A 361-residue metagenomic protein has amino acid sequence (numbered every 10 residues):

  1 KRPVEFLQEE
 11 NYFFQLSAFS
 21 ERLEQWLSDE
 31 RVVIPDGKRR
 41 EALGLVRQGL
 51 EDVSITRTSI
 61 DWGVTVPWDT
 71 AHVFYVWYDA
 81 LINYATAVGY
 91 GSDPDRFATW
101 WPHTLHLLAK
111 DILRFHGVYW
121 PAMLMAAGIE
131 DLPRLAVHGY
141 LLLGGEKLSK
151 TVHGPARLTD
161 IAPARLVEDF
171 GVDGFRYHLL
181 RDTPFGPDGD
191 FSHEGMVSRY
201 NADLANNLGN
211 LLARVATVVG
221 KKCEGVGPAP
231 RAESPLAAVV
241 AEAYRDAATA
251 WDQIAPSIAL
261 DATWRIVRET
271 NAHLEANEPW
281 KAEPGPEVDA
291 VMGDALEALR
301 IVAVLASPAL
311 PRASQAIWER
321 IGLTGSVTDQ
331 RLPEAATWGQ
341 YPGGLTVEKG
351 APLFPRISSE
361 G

Functional and structural regions predicted by a protein language model:
R2-K221, D261-T263: Structured secondary-structure scaffolds
L23, A42, D246-A247, T270: Generic hydrophobic alpha-helical segments
D69-F74, D111-I112, L166-V167, M196-N207 (+6 more regions): Secondary-structure capping and boundary motifs in well-ordered enzyme cores
A80-N83, N207-V218, V239, D246 (+3 more regions): Alpha-helical scaffold segments in carbohydrate-active enzymes
G139-L141, G195, P230-S234, W318-T324: A glycine-rich phosphate-binding loop feature that marks nucleotide/adenosyl-phosphate handling sites
D188-H193, A241-T249: Short, charged/polar, low-complexity loop and linker segments that flank or interrupt alpha-helical bundles
V218-E233, P256-A262, L274-G285: Short acidic alpha-helical/loop segments enriched in Asp/Glu that coordinate divalent cations
T249, I254, W264-G361: Basic, alpha-helical terminal appendages of large translation-related enzymes
